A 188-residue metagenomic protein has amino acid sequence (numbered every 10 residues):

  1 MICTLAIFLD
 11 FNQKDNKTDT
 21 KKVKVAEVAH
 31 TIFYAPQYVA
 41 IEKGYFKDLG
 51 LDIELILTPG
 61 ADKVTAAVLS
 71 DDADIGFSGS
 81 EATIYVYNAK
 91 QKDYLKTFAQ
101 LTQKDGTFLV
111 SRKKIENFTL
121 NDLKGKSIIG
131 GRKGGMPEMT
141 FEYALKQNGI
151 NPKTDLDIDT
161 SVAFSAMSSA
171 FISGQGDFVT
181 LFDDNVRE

Functional and structural regions predicted by a protein language model:
M1-K22: Short, low-complexity disordered leader/linker segments with a strong preference for bacterial N-terminal type II
T18-R187: Short, glycine-/small- and polar/acidic-enriched structural segments that line small-molecule recognition paths
